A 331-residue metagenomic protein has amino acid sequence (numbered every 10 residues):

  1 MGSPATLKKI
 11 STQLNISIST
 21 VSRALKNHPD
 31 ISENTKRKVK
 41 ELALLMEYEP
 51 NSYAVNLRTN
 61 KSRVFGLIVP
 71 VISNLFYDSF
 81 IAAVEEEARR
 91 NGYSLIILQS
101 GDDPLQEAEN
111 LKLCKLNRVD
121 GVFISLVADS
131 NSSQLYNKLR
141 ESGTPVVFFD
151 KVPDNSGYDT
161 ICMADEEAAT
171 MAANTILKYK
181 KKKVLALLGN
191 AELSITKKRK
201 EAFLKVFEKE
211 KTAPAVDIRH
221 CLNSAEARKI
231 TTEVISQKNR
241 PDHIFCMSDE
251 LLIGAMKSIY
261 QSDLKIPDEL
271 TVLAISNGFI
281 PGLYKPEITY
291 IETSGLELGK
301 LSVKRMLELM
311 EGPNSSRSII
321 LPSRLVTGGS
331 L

Functional and structural regions predicted by a protein language model:
M1-K61, L331: N-terminal helix-turn-helix DNA-binding module of bacterial transcription factors
M1-T6, L44-A82, N91-Y93, G101-D102 (+1 more regions): N-terminal helix-turn-helix/winged-helix DNA-binding helices and compositionally similar short basic alpha-helical
G2, L45, E86-N91, K112-R118 (+1 more regions): Bacterial carbohydrate/catabolite-sensing allosteric modules
F76-S79, Q106, N131, I195 (+2 more regions): Phosphate- and divalent-cation-binding pockets in alpha/beta enzyme and binding domains that engage nucleotide-derived
E86-S132: Central regulatory/effector-binding core of bacterial HTH transcription factors
N131-G143: Catalytic-core regions built around general acid/base machinery
